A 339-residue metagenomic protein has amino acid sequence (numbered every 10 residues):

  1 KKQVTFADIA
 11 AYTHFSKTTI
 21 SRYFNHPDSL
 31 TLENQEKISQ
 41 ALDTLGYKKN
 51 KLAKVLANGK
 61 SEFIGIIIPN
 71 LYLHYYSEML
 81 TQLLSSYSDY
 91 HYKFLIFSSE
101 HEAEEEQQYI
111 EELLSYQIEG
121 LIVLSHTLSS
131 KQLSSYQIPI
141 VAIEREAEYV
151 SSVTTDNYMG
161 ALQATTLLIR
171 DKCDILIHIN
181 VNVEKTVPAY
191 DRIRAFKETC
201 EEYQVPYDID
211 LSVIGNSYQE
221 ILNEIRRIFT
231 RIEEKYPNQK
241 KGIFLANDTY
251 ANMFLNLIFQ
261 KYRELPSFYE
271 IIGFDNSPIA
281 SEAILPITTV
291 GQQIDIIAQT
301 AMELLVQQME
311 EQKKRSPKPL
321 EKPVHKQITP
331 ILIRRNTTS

Functional and structural regions predicted by a protein language model:
K1-F15: Extreme N-terminal segment that seeds HTH/winged-HTH DNA-binding domains in transcriptional regulators
K1-T5, D43-T81, Y90, S115: N-terminal helix-turn-helix/winged-helix DNA-binding helices and compositionally similar short basic alpha-helical
S85-S130: Central regulatory/effector-binding core of bacterial HTH transcription factors
Y87-S98, K197-L222: Short beta-strand elements in bilobed, periplasmic/extracellular small-molecule ligand-binding domains
L124-Q163, V183, T249, D275-I287: Flexible loop/hinge segments that line or gate small-molecule binding clefts
V153-H178, R194-E198, E220-T230, A251 (+1 more regions): Hydrophobic alpha-helical segments within soluble ligand-binding/sensing domains
A164-L211, P317-T337: An alpha-beta-alpha
T230-G242, A246-S339: Flexible loop/turn connectors
